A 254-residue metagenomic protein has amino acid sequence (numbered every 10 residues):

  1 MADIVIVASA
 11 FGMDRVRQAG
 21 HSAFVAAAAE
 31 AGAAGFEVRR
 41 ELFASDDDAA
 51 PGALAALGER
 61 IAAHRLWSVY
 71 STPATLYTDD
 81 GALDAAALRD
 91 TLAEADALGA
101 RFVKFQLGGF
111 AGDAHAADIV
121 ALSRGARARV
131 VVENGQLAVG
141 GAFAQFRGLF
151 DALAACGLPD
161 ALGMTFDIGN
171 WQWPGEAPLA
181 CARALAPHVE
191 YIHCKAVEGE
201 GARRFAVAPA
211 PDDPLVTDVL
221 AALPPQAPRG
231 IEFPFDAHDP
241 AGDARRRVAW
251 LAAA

Functional and structural regions predicted by a protein language model:
M1-G32, R89-G99, F143-I168, Q172-A254: Histidine-acidic metal/acid-base catalytic patches
V5-G20, T72-A85, F110: Active-site mouth loops of central-metabolism enzymes
A10-G12, R40-L42, A74-L76, L107-A111 (+4 more regions): Active-site-proximal loop/turn and secondary-structure-junction residues that shape catalytic pockets, frequently
A31-E41, L66, Y70-A74: Short, conserved active-site loops that position catalytic residues or coordinate cofactors/metal ions across diverse
G35-R60: Glycine-rich, proline-tolerant flexible connector loops at the mouths of alpha/beta enzymes
E37, V69-Y70, K104, V131 (+3 more regions): Conserved beta-strand positions in the central sheet of alpha/beta enzyme cores
S45-P51, P73-R89, R203-V207: Surface-exposed, active-site-proximal loop segments in enzymatic domains
R60-S68, L76-G163, W173: Active-site acidic/histidine proton-transfer and metal-coordination neighborhood in alpha/beta enzyme cores
